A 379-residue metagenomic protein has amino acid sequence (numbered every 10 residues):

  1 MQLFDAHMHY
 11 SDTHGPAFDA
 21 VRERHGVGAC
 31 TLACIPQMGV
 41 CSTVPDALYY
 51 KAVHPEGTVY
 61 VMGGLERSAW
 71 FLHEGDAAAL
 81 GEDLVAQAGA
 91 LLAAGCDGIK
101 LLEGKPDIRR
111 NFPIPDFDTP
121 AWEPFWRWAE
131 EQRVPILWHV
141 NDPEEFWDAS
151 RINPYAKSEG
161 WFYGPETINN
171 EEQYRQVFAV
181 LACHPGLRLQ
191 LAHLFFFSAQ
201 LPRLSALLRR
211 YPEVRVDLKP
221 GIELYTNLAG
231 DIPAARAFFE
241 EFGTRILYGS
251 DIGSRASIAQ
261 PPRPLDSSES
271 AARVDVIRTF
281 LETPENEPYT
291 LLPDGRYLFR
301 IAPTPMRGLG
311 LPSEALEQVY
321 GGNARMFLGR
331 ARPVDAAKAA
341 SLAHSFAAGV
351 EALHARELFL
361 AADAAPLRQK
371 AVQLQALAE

Functional and structural regions predicted by a protein language model:
M1-H54, N323: An N-terminally biased module of ancient metal coordination in phosphate/nucleic-acid-related enzymes
L3-M8, A29-A33, V59-G64, I99-L101 (+4 more regions): Hydrophobic faces of well-ordered beta-strands that scaffold small-molecule active sites in alpha/beta enzyme cores
H7-P16, I35-P45, S68-E82, D107-D116 (+3 more regions): Acidic-and-aromatic substrate-binding clefts and catalytic sites of carbohydrate-active enzymes
D12, E172-R175, R188-A378: H/E-rich (His + Asp/Glu) clusters that bind or coordinate divalent metals
G15-D19, L48, H73-G81, V85-A88 (+4 more regions): Distinct, well-ordered alpha-helical segments
V21-R22, L91, A129, V180: Generic structural signal for hydrophobic
H25-G28, G95-D97, E131-P135, C183-R188 (+2 more regions): Glycine-enriched alpha-helix->loop->beta-strand junction motifs that scaffold or abut catalytic
V44-I168, P212-R215, P220-E223: Active-site gating/metal-coordination segments in enzymes
